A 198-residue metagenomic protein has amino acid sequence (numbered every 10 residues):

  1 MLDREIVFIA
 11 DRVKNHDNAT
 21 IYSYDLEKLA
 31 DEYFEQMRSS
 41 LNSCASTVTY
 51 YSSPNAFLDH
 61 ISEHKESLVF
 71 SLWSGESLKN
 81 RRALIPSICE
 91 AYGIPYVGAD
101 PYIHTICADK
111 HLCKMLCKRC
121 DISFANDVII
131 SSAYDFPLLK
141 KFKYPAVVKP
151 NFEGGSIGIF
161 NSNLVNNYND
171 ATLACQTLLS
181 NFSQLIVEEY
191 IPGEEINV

Functional and structural regions predicted by a protein language model:
M1-Y96, Y102, C107, L112 (+1 more regions): ATP-binding N-terminal substructure of ATP-dependent carboxylate-amine bond-forming enzymes
D3-I6, P145, N197: Residues that mark the start of a beta-strand
S67, I88, K114-K118, F142-A146 (+1 more regions): Short, hinge-like loop/turn segments at secondary-structure boundaries
V69, V97, A125, V147 (+1 more regions): Structural detector of well-ordered beta-strand residues that form the stable sheet scaffold of enzyme domains
D109-V128: Short, glycine-/small-residue-rich phosphate/pyrophosphate-handling segment
C117-K118, F142-G158, S183-P192: ATP-grasp fold ATP-binding core
N126, A146-A174, E195: Glycine-rich phosphate-binding loop of ATP-grasp-fold ATP-dependent ligases
N167-V198: Phosphate-binding site of ATP-dependent enzymes
